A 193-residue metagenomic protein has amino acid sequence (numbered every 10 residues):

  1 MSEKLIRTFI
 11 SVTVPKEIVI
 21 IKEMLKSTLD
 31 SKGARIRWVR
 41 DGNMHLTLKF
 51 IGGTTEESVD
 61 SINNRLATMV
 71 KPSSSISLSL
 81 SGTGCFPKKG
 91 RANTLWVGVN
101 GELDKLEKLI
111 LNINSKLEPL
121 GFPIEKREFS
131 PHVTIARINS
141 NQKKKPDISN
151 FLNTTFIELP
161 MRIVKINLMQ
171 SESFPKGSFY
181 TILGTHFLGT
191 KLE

Functional and structural regions predicted by a protein language model:
M1-E193: Histidine-dependent nucleotide/RNA phosphoesterase domain, centered on the 2H-phosphoesterase fold with its duplicated
